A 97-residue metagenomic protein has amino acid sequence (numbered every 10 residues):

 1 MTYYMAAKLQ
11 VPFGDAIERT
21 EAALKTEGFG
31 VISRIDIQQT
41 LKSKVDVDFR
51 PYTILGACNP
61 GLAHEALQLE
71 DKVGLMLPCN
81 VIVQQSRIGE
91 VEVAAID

Functional and structural regions predicted by a protein language model:
M1-E27: Terminal, regulation- and interaction-focused segments at domain boundaries
M1-Y3, K25, V47-R50, S86: Short glycine-enriched loop/turn motifs at secondary-structure junctions
F13, G61, R87-G89: Residues that cap or initiate secondary-structure elements
G14, F29, E92-I96: Broad hydrophobic/π-residue packing in well-ordered secondary structure
A16, H64, E90-E92: Intrinsically disordered, low-complexity acidic/polar segments
G30-I32, D36-I82: Compact, glycine-rich, soluble single-domain proteins
N80-D97: Beta-strand/loop substructures that line and gate deep hydrophobic ligand-binding cavities in soluble
